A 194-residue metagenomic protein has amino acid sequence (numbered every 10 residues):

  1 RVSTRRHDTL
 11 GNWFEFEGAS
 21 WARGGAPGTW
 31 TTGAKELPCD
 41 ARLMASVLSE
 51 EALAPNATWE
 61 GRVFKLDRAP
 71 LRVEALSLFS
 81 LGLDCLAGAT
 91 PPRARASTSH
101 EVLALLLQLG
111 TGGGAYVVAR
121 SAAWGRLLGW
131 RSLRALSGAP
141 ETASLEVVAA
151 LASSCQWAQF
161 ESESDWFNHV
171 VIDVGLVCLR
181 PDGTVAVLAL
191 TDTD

Functional and structural regions predicted by a protein language model:
R1-S132: Extended, low-hydrophobicity segments enriched in charged/polar residues
V2-F14, L107-D194: Acidic, proline/glycine-rich low-complexity IDRs
